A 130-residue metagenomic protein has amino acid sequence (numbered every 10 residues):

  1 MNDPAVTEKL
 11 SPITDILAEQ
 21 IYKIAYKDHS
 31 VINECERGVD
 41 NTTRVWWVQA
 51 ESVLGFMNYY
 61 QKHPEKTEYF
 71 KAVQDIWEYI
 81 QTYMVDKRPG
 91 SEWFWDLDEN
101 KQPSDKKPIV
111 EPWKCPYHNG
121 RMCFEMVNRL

Functional and structural regions predicted by a protein language model:
M1-L130: Glycan-recognition and catalytic cores of secretory/periplasmic carbohydrate-active enzymes
